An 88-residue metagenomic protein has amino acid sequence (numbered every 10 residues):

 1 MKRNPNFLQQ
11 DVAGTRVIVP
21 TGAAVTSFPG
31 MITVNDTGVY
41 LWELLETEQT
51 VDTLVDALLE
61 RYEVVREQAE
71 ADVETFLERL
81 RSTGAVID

Functional and structural regions predicted by a protein language model:
M1-V39, E43-E46: Acidic, low-complexity/disordered tracts enriched in E/D and polar residues
G30-D88: Long, charge-rich, low-complexity alpha-helical segments
